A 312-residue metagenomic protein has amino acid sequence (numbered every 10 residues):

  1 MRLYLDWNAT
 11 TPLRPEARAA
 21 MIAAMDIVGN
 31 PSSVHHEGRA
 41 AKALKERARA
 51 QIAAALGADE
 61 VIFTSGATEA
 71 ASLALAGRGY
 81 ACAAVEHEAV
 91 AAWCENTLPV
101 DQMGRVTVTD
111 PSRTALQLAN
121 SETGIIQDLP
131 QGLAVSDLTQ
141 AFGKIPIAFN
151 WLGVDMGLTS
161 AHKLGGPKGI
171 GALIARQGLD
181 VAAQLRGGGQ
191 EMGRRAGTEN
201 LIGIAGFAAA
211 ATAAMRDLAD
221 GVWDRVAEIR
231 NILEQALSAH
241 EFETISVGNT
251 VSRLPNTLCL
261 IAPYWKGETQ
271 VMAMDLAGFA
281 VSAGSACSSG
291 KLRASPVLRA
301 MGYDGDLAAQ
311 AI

Functional and structural regions predicted by a protein language model:
M1-I312: Pyridoxal 5′-phosphate
